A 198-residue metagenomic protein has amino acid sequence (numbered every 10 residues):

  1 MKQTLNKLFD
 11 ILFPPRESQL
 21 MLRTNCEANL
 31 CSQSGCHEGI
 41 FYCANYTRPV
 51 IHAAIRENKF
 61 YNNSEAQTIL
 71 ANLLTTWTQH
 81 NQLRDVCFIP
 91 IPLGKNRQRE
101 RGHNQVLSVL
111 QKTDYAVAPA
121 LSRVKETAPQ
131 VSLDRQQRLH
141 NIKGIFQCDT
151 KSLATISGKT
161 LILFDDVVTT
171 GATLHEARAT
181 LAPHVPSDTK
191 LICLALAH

Functional and structural regions predicted by a protein language model:
M1-H198: Glycine-rich phosphate/pyrophosphate-handling loop used in enzymes and phosphotransfer proteins
